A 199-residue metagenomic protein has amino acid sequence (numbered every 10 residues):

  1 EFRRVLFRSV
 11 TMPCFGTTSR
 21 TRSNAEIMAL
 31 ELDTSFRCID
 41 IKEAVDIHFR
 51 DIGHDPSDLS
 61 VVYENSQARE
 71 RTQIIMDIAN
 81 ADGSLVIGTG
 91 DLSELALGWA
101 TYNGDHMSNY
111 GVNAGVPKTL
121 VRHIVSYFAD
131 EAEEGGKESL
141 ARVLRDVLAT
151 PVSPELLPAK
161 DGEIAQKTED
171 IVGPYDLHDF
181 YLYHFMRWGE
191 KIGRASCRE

Functional and structural regions predicted by a protein language model:
R3-R198: ATP/NTP-dependent adenylation/nucleotidyl-transfer catalytic domains that generate, transfer, or process NMP-activated
